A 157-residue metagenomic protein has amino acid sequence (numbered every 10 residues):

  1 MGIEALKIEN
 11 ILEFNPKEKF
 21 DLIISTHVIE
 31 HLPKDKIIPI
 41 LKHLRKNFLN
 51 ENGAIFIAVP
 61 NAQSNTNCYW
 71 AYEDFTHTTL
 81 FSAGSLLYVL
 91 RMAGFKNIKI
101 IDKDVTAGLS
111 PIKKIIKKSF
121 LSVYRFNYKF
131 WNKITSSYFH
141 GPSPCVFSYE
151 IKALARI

Functional and structural regions predicted by a protein language model:
M1-N67, S82-L90, I98, I151-I157: Conserved SAM-binding loop
E18, A93, V146: Structured loop/turn residues at beta-strand edges in well-structured enzyme cores
I24, G84-S85, M92, S122-F130: Short N-terminal signal/transit or membrane-insertion segments and the immediately adjacent low-complexity/disordered
A71-T76: Short glycine-enriched, charge-decorated loop/helix-capping segments at active-site entrances that position
T79: Residues that recognize and position ribonucleotide moieties
I101-I157: A C-terminal cap/extension of S-adenosyl-L-methionine-dependent methyltransferases that defines the acceptor-substrate
